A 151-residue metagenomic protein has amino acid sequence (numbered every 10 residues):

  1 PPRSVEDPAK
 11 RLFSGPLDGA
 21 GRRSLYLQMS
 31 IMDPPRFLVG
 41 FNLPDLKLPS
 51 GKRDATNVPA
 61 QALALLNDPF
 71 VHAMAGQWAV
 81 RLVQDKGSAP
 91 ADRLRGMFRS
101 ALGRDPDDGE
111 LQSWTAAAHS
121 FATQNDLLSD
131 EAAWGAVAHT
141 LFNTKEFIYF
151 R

Functional and structural regions predicted by a protein language model:
P1-A101, D105, A132, A136 (+1 more regions): An acidic, gly/pro-interrupted, aromatic-rich
Q112-T123: Amphipathic alpha-helical segments that form the core helices of the histone-fold
A122-N125, K145: Structural motif corresponding to the C-terminal cap of alpha-helices
D126-D130: Short glycine/proline/serine/threonine-rich loop/turn segments at secondary-structure transition edges
